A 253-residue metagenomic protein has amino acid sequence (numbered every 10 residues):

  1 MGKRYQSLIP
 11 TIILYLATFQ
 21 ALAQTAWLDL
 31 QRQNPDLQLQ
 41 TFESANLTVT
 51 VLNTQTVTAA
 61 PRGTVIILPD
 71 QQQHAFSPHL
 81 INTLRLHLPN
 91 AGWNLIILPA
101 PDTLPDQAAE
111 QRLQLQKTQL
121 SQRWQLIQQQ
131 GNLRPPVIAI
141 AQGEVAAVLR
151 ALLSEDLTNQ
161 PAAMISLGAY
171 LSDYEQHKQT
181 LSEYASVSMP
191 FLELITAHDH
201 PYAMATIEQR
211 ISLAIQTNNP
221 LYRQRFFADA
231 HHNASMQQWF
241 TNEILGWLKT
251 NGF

Functional and structural regions predicted by a protein language model:
T18-Q20: N-terminal signal peptide c-region/cleavage motif recognized by signal peptidases
Q24-T58: N-terminal cap/lid segment of alpha/beta-hydrolase-fold proteins
T56-W93: Short, surface-exposed "cap/lid" segments of acyl-processing enzymes
D106-N132: Alpha/beta-hydrolase active-site loop
P136-A139, A163-I165: Residue in the alpha/beta-hydrolase core beta-strand immediately N-terminal to the catalytic nucleophile
I140-R150: Gly/Ala-rich beta-loop-alpha elbow adjacent to hydrolase catalytic centers
T158, A163, G168-R223, F227: The feature captures the conserved acid-bearing segment of alpha/beta-hydrolase catalytic domains
N218-F253: C-terminal catalytic histidine-bearing segment of alpha/beta-hydrolase fold enzymes
